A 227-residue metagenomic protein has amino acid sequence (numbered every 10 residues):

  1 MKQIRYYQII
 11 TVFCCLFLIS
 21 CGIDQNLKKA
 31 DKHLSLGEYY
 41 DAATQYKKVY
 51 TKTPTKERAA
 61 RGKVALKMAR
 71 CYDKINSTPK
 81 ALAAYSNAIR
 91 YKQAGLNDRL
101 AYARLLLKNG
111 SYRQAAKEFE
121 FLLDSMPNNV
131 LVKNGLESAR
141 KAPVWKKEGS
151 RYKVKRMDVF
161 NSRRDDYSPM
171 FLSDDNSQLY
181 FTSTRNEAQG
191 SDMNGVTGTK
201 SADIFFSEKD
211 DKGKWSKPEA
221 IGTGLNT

Functional and structural regions predicted by a protein language model:
K2-I10: Bacterial N-terminal signal peptides that target proteins for export
I10-L18: Bacterial N-terminal signal peptides
L36, Y40, K74, T78 (+2 more regions): Short, conserved micro-motifs composed of acidic
T44-Q45, A83, K117: Primarily a tetratricopeptide repeat
Y50-R61, R90-Y91: Flexible helix-coil transition and linker loops at the boundaries of alpha-helical arrays
